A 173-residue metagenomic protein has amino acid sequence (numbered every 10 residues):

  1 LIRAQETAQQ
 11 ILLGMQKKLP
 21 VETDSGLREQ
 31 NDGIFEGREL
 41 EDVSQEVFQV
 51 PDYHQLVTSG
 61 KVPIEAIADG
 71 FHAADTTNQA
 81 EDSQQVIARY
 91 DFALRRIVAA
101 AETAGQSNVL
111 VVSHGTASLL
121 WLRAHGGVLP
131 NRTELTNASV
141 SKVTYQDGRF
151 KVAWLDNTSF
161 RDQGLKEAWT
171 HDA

Functional and structural regions predicted by a protein language model:
L1, G26, V109-T116: Short, well-ordered beta-to-alpha junction loops that form the rim of enzyme active sites and present histidine/acidic
L1-T58, T136: Phosphate-coordination/substrate-recognition cap region in phosphate-metabolizing enzymes
Q5-Q9, R95, L119-L120: Alpha-helical elements of the RecA-like P-loop NTPase motor core of helicases
K17, Q30-D42, A99-N108, L119-A173: Acidic, low-complexity terminal tails and accessory targeting/binding regions of phosphate-metabolizing enzymes
F48-Q85: Short glycine/proline- and acidic residue-enriched helix-loop micro-motifs that form flexible lids or anion-recognition
T76-A104: A mid-sequence, solvent-exposed acidic-amphipathic segment
